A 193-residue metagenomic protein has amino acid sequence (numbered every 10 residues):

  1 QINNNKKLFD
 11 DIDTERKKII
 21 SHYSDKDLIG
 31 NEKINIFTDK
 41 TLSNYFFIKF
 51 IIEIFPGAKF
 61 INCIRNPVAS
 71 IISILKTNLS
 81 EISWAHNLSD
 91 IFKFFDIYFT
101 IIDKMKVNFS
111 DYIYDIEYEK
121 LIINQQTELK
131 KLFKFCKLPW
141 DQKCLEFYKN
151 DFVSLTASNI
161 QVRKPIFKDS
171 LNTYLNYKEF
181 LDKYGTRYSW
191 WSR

Functional and structural regions predicted by a protein language model:
N3-I36, I71-D115, I123-R193: PAPS-dependent sulfotransferases, especially Golgi type II membrane carbohydrate sulfotransferases
D13-I20, L28, Y45-F50, F55-K59: Acidic, glycine-rich loop-and-beta core segments that form the ion-binding/anion-interacting portion of active sites
F37-K40, N62-C63: Structural recognition of the conserved hydrophobic beta-strand(s) that form the central parallel beta-sheet of P-loop
D39-F46, I74: Adenylate-forming
L42, K120-N124: Acidic, metal-coordinating catalytic cores used for nucleic-acid/nucleotide bond scission and strand-transfer chemistry
F50-K76, L132: Conserved phosphate-donor/acceptor-positioning beta-strand/loop module used by diverse small-molecule
I64, F95, E119: Residues at the C-termini of beta-strands that transition into short coil/loop
